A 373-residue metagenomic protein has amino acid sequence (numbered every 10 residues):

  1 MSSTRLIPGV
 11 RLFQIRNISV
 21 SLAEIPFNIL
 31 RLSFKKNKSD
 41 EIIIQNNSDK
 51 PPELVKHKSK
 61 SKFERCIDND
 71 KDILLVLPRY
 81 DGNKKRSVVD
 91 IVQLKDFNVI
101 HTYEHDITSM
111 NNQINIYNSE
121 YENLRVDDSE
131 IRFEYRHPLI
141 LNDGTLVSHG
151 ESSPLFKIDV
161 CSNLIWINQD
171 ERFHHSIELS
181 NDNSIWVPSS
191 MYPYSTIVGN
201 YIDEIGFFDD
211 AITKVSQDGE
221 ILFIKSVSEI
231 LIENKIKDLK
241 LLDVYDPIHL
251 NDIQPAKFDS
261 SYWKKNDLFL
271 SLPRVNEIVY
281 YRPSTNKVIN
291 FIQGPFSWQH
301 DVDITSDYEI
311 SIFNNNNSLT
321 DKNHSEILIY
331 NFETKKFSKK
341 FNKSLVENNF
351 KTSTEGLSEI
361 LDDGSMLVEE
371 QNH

Functional and structural regions predicted by a protein language model:
M1-H373: Histidine-/acidic-rich catalytic cores in large beta-rich domains
